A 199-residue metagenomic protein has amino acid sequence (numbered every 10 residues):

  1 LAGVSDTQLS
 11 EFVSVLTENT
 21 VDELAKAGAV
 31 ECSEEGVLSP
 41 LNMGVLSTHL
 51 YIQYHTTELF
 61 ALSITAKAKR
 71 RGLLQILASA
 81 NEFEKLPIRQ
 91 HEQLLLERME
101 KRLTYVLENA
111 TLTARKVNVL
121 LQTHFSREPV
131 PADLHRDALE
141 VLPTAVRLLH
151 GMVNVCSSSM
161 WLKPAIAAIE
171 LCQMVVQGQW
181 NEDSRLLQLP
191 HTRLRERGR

Functional and structural regions predicted by a protein language model:
V4, L9-V13, T17-R199: C-terminal helical accessory/scaffold domains
